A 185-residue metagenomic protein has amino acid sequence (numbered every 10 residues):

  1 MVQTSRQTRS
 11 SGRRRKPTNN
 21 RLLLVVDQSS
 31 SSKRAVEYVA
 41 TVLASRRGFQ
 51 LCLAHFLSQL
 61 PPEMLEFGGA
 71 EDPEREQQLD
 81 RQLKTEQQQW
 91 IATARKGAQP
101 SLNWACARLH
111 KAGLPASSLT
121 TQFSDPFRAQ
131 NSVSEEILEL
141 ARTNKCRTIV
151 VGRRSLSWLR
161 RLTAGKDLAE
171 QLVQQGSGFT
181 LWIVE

Functional and structural regions predicted by a protein language model:
M1-G12, E136-E185: Gly/Ser-rich helix-loop-strand patches that form or flank binding pockets for ribonucleotide-derived cofactors
M1-G12, P17, K96, W104-T148: Structural beta-alpha unit
R13-E86: Small/aliphatic-rich secondary-structure junction motif
L23, Q50-C52, T120, T148 (+1 more regions): A structural signal for isolated positions on well-ordered beta-strands in alpha/beta enzyme cores
S32, Q130-N131, G165: A conditional alpha-helix N-cap/helix-loop micro-motif detector
Q59, E66, E86-H110: Redox- and metal-dependent alpha/beta enzyme cores, enriched for Fe-S-associated oxidoreductases and cofactor-handling
R81-T93, L119-F123: Short glycine/proline- and acidic residue-enriched helix-loop micro-motifs that form flexible lids or anion-recognition
